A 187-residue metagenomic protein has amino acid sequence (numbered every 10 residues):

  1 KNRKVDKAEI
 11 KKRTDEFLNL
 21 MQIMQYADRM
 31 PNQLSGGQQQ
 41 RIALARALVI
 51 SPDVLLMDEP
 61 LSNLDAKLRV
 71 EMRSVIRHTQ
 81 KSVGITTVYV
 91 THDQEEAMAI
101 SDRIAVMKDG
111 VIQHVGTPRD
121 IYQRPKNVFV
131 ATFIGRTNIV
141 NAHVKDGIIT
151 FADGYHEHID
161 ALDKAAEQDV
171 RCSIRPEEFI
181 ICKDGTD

Functional and structural regions predicted by a protein language model:
K1-F129: ABC ATPase nucleotide-binding domains
A27, I134-G135, D160, I180: Generic, ordered loop/turn and secondary-structure boundary motif
T79-Q80, N141, L162-D163: Short secondary-structure boundary/capping segments
V106, K126-N127, G135, I139 (+2 more regions): Short helix-capping and hinge/turn segments at secondary-structure transitions, especially at repeat and domain
D109, V144-D146, P176: Residue-level signal for tight coil/turn positions that link beta-strands
Q123-K145, S173: C-terminal boundary and immediately downstream tail of ABC-type ATPase nucleotide-binding domains
I148-D187: Glycine/charge-rich catalytic "coupling/switch" loops of P-loop NTPases
